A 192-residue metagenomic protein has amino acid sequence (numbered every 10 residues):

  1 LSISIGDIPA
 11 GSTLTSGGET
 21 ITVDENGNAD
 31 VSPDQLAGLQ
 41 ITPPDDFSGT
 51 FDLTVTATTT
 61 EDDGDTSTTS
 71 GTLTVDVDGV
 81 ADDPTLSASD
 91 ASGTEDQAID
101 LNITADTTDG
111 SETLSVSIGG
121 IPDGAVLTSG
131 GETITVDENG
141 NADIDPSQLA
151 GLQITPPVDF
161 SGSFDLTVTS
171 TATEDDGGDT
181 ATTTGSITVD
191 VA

Functional and structural regions predicted by a protein language model:
L1-A192: Extracellular glycosylation-rich, acidic/polar low-complexity regions of adhesion- and matrix-associated proteins
